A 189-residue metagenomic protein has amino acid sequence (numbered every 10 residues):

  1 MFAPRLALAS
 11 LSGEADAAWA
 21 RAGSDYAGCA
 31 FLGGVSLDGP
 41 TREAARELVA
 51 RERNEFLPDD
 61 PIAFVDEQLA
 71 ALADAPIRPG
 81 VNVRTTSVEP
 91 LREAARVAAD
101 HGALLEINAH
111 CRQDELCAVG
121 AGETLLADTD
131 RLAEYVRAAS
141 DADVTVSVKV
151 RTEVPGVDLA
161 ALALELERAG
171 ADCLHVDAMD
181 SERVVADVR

Functional and structural regions predicted by a protein language model:
M1-P79, R84: N-terminal capping/small domains of soluble enzymes
R21-D25, C29, E89-R189: Alpha/beta enzyme core
